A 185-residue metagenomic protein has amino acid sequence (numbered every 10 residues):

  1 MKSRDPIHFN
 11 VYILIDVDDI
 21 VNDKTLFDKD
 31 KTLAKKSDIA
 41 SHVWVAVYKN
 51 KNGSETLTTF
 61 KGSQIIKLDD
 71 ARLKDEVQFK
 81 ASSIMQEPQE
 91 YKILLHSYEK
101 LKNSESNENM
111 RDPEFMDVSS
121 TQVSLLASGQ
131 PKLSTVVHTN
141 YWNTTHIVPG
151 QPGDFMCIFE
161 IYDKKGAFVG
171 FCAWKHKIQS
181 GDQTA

Functional and structural regions predicted by a protein language model:
M1-A71, E76: N-terminal, post-signal-peptide metal-ligating segments of extracellular/periplasmic oxidoreductases, dominated by
M1-F9, T135-D154, T184: Short, surface-exposed loop and linker segments with low hydrophobicity and enrichment for Pro/Ser/Thr
N10-Y12, E76-K80, D154-I158: Beta-strand secondary-structure signal
G53-L133, V137-N140, H146: Extracellular-facing segments of soluble proteins and assemblies that are Gly/Ser/Thr-biased and enriched in aromatics
P149-G166: Internal, hydrophobic beta-strand segments that form the core of beta-sheet-rich folds
A167-A185: Short beta-strand elements
